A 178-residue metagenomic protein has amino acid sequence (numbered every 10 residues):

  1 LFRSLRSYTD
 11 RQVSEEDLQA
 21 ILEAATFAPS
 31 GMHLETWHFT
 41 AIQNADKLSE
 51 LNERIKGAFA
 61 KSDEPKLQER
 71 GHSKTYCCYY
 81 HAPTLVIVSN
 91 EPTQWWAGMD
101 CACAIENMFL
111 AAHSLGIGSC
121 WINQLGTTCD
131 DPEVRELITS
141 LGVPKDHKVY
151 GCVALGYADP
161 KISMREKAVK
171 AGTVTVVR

Functional and structural regions predicted by a protein language model:
F2-H81, V177-R178: N-terminal amphipathic, basic helical "cap/leader" segment at the start of enzyme domains
S4-L5, V143-R178: C-terminal helix-cap and adjacent tail motif
Y8, Q94-G98, I162: A generic structural signal for short coil/turn motifs at secondary-structure boundaries
E23, E53, L110, G151-A154: Generic alpha-helical structural context detector
A25, V86, E91-L137: Small-aliphatic-rich amphipathic alpha-helix that forms the alpha element of a beta-alpha
H81-T84, I117, K145-V149: Short coil/turn connectors at secondary-structure junctions
